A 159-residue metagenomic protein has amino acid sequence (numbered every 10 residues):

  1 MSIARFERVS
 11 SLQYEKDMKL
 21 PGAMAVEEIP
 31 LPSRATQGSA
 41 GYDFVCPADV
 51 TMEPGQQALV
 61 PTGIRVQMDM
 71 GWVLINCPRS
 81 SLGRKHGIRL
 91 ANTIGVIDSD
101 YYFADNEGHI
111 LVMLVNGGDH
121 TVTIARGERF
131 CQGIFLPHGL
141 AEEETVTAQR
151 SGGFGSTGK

Functional and structural regions predicted by a protein language model:
M1-K159: Non-catalytic terminal segments and appended small domains
